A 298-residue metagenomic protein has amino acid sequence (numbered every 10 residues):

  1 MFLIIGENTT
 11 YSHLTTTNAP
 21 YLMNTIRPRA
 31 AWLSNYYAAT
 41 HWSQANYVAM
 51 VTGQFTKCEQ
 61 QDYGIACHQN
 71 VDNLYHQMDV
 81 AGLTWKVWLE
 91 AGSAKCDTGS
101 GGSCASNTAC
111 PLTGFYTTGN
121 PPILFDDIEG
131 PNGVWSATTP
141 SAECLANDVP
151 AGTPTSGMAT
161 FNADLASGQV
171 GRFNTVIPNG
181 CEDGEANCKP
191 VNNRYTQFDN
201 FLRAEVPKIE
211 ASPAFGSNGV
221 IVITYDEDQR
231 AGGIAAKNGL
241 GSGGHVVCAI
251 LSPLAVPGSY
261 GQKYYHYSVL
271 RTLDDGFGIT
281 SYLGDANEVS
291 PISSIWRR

Functional and structural regions predicted by a protein language model:
M1-R298: N-terminal pro-sequences and low-complexity stem/linker regions of secreted or lumenal proteins
